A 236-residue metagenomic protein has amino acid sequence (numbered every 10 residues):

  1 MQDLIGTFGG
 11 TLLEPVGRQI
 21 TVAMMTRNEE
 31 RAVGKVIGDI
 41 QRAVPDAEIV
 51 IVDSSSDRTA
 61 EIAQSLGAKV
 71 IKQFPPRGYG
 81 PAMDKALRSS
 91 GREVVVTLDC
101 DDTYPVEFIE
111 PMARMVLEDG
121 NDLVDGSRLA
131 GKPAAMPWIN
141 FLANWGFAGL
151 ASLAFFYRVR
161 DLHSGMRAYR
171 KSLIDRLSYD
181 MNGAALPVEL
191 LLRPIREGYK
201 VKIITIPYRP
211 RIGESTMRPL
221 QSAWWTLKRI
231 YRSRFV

Functional and structural regions predicted by a protein language model:
M1-I20, R31, A154-Y157, Y179-V236: Hydrophobic helical membrane-anchoring modules
V22, E48-I49, L123, V201: Hydrophobic/aromatic residues located in beta-strands of well-ordered beta-sheets within soluble catalytic
M24-K35, R58: Active-site beta-to-alpha loop of glycosyltransferases that engages the nucleotide-sugar donor
G38-A47: Short, acidic, metal-binding catalytic loop of nucleotide-sugar glycosyltransferases
D53-A60: A conserved acidic beta->alpha catalytic loop
I71-S89, V106-A184, P210-Y231, F235: Acceptor/aglycone-binding surface of glycosyltransferases and processive sugar-polymer synthases
V95: Short aromatic/hydrophobic "clamp" motif used to bind/position activated sugar donors
D99-Y104: The conserved acidic donor/metal-binding loop of glycosyltransferases
